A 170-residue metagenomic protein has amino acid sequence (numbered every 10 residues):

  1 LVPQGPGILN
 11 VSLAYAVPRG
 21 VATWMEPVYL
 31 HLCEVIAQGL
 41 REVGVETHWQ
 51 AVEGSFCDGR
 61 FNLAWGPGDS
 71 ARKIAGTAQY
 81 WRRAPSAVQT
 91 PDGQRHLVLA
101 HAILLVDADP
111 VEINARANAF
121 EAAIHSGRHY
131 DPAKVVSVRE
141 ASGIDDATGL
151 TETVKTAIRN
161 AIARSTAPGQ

Functional and structural regions predicted by a protein language model:
L1-R19: A glycine-rich, hydrophobic loop/mini-helix early in the fold
G5, G66-S70, A108: Short acidic-glycine loop/turn motifs at beta-strand connectors
A14-L32, S137-A147: Short histidine-centered catalytic/ligand-binding loop motif
P18, A22, S70-V88, H101: Acidic, His- and aromatic-enriched active-site or binding-groove loops in soluble protein domains that engage sugars
H31-T47, G68-S70, R164-S165: Secondary-structure boundary elements
E42-E46, Y80-R83, Q89-Q170: Long, positively charged amphipathic alpha-helical accessory segments at protein N-termini or as interdomain linkers
H48-D69, K73-R83: Beta-rich nucleic-acid/ligand-interaction surfaces
